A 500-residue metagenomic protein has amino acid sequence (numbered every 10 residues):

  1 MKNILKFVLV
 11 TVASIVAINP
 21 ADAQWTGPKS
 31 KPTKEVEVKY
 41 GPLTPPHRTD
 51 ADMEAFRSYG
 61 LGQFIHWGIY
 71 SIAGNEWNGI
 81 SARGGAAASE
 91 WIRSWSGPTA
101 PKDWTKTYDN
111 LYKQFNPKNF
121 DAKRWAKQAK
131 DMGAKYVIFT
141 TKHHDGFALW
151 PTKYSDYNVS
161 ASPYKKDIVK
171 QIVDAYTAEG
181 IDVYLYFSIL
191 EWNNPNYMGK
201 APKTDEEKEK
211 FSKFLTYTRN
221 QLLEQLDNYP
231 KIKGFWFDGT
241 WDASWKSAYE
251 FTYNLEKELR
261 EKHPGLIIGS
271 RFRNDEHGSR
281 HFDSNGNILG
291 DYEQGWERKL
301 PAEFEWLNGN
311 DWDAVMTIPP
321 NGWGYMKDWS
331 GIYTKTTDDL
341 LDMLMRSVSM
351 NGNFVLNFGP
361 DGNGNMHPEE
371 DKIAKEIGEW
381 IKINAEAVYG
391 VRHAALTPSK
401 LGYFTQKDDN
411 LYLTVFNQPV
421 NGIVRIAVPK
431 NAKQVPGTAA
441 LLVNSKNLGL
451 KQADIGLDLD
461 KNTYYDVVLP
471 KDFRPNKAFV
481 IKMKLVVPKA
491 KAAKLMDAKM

Functional and structural regions predicted by a protein language model:
M1-T26: Bacterial Sec-dependent N-terminal signal peptides
Q24-M500: Mature catalytic domains of secreted/periplasmic carbohydrate-active enzymes
